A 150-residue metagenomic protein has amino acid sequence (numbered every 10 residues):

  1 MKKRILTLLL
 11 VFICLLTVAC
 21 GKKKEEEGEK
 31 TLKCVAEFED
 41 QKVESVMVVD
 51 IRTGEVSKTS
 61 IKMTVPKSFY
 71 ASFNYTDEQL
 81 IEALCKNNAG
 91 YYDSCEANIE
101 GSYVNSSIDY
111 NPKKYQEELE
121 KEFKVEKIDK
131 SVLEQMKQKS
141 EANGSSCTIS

Functional and structural regions predicted by a protein language model:
M1-R4: Positively charged n-region of N-terminal signal peptides that target proteins for export
L6-F12: Sec-dependent N-terminal signal peptides
L16-A19: C-terminal motif of bacterial Sec signal peptides marking the signal peptidase cleavage site
G21-K23: Bacterial signal peptide processing site
E25-S150: Subset-of-secretome marker
